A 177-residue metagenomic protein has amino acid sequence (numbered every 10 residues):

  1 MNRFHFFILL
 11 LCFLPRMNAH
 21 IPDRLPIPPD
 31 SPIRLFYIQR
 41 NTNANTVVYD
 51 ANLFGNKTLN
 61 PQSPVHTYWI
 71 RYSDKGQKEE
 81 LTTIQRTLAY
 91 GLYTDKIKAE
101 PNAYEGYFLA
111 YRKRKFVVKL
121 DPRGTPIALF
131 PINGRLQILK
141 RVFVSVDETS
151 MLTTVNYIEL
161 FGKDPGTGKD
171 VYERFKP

Functional and structural regions predicted by a protein language model:
M1-R24: Bacterial Sec-dependent N-terminal signal peptides
H5-I8, L14, Y37, G55 (+5 more regions): Compositionally biased, low-structure terminal segments
A19-T83, D170: N-terminal export/targeting and maturation segments
F36-R40, L53-T58, L92-I97, V144-T149: Short amphipathic beta-strand and strand-loop transition segments with alternating hydrophobic
N41-N43, E100-P101, S150-T154: Short, ordered beta-strand-loop transition motifs
V65-L136: Mature extracytoplasmic domains of secretory-pathway proteins
K113-P177: Extracytoplasmic electrostatic interaction patches
